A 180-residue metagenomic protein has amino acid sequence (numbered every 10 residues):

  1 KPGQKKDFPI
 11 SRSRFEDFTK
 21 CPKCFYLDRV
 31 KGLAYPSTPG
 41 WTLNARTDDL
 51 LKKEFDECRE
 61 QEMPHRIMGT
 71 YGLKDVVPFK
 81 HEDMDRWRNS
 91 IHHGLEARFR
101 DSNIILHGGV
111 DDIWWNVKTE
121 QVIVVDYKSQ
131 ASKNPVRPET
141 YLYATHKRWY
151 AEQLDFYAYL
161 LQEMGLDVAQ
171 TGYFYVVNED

Functional and structural regions predicted by a protein language model:
K1-V122: Metal-dependent nuclease catalytic cores that hydrolyze phosphodiester bonds in DNA/RNA, characterized by
N89-D180: Mg2+/Mn2+-dependent nuclease catalytic core
